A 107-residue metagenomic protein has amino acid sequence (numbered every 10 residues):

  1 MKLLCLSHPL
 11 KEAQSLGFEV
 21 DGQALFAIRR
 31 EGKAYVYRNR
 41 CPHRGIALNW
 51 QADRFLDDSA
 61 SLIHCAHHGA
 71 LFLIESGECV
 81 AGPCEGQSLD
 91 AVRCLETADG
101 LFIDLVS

Functional and structural regions predicted by a protein language model:
M1-D58, L73-I74, E78, S88-S107: N-terminal pre-ligand scaffold of iron-sulfur
P9-L10, I63-C65: Short hydrophobic/aromatic-rich motifs at helix boundaries and adjacent loops
C41, C65-H68: Short cysteine clusters
L62-I63, G86: Short loop/turn motifs at secondary-structure junctions and domain boundaries
G82-C84: Axial heme c-ligation environment in periplasmic c-type cytochrome domains
